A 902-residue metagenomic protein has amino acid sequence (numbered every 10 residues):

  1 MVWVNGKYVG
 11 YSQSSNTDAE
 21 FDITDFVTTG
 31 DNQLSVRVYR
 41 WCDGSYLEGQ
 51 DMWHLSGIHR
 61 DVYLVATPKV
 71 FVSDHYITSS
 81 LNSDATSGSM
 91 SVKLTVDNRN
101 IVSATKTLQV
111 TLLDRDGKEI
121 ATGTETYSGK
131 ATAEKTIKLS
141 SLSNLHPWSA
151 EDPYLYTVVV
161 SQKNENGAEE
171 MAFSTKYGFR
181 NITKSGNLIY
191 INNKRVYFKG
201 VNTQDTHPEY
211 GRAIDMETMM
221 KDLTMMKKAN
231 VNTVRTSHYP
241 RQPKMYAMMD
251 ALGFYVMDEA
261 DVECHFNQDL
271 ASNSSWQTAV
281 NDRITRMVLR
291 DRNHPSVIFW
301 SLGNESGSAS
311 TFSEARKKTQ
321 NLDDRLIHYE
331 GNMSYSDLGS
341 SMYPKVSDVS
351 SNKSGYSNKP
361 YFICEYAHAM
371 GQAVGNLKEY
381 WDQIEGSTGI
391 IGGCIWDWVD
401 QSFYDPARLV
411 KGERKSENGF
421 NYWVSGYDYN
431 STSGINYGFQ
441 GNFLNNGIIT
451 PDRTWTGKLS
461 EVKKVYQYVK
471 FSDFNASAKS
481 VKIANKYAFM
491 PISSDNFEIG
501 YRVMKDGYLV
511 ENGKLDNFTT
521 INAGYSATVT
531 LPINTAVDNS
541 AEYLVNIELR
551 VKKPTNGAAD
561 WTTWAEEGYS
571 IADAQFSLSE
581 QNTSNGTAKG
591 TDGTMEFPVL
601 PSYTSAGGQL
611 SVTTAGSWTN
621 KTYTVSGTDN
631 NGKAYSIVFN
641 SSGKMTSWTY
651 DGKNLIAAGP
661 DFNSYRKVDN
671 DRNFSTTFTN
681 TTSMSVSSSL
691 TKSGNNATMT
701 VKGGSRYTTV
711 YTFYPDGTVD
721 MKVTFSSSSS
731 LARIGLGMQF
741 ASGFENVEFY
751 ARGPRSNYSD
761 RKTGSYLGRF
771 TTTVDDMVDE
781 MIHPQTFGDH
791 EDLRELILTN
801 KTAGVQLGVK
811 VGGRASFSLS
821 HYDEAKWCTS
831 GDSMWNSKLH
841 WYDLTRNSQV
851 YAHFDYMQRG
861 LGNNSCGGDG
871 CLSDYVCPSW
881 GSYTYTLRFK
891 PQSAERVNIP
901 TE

Functional and structural regions predicted by a protein language model:
M1-N5, L34-V36, K106-Q109, M490-I492 (+1 more regions): Aromatic-lined ligand-binding clefts that engage carbohydrates, nucleic acids, or primary amines
W3-Q33, R37-D51, K130-S149, A213: Beta-strand-rich ligand-recognition modules
K7, S12, A19, D43-Y46 (+5 more regions): Extended substrate-binding grooves/exosites of carbohydrate-active enzymes
S15, I23-M90, N98-N100, F173-F179 (+7 more regions): An acidic-aromatic loop/edge-strand motif
T28-D31, K93-T183, N546-V551, T562 (+1 more regions): Extended acidic/polar, glycine-enriched regions that form or flank non-catalytic beta-rich accessory modules
T29, S87, S128-E134, F518-S526 (+2 more regions): Solvent-exposed, conformationally flexible loop/turn segments
R40, S149, P532-S540, T555 (+1 more regions): Beta-strand/loop-rich accessory regions of lumenal/periplasmic or secreted enzymes, predominantly carbohydrate-active
L94, R99, I384-V638, M721: Carbohydrate-binding surfaces of carbohydrate-active enzymes
